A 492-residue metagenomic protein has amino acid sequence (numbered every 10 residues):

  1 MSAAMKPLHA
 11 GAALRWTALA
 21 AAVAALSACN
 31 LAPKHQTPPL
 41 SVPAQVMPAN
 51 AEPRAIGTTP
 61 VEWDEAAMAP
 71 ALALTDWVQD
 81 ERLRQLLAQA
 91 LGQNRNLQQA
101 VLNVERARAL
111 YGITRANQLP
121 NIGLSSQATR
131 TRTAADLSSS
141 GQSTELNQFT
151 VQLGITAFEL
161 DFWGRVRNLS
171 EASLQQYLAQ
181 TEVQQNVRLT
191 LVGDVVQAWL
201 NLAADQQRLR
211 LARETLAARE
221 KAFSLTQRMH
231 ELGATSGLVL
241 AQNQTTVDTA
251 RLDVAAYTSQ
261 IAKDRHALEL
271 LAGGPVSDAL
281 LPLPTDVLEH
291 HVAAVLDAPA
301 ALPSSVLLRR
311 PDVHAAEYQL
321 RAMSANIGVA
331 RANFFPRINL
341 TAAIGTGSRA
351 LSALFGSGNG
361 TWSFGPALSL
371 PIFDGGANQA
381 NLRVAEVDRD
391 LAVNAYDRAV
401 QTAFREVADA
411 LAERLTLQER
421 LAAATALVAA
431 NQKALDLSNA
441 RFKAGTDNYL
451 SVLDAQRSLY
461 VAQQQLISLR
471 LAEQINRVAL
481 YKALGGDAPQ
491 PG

Functional and structural regions predicted by a protein language model:
S2-P7, A12-G92, L174, T258-L308 (+4 more regions): Terminal intrinsically disordered/low-complexity segments used for targeting and assembly
E62-E65, A69-V78, L83, Q127-I155 (+4 more regions): Small/polar, glycine/serine/threonine/aspartate-rich low-complexity segments that form flexible
L87, T150-Q152, W199, R265 (+3 more regions): Membrane-embedded beta-strand positions in outer-membrane beta-barrel channels/transporters
Q98-A116, S125, T129: Short, acidic/charged, Gly/Pro-enriched secondary-structure junctions
Q98-Q99, R115, L160-R188, L238 (+6 more regions): Sec/SRP-type N-terminal targeting helices
V101, S170, G237-T245, Y449-Q456: Short, charged, amphipathic alpha-helical segments
V166, E182-L302, E413, A440 (+1 more regions): Periplasmic alpha-helical coiled-coil/stalk elements that build and connect Gram-negative outer-membrane
E220-K221, T249-A279, A330, L417 (+1 more regions): Short segments within alpha-helical structural elements
